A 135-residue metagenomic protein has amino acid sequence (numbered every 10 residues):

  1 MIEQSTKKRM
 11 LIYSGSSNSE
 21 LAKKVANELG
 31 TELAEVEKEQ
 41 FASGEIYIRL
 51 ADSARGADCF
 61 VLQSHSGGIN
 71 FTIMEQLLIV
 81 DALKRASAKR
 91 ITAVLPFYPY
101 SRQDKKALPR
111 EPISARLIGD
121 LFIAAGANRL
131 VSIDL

Functional and structural regions predicted by a protein language model:
M1-L135: PRPP-associated nucleotide enzymes
